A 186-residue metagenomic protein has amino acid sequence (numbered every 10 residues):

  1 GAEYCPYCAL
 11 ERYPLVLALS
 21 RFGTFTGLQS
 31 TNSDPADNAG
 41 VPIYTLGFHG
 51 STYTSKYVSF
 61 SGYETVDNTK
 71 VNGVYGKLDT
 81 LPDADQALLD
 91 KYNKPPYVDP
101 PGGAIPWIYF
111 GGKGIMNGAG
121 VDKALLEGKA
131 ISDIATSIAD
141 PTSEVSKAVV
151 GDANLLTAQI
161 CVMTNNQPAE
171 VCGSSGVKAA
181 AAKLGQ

Functional and structural regions predicted by a protein language model:
E3-Y4: Short pre-active-site segment immediately N-terminal to redox-active cysteine/selenocysteine motifs in thiol-based
Y7: Cell wall/extracellular polymer interaction/catalysis modules
L10-Q186: Non-globular targeting/processing and membrane-anchoring segments
